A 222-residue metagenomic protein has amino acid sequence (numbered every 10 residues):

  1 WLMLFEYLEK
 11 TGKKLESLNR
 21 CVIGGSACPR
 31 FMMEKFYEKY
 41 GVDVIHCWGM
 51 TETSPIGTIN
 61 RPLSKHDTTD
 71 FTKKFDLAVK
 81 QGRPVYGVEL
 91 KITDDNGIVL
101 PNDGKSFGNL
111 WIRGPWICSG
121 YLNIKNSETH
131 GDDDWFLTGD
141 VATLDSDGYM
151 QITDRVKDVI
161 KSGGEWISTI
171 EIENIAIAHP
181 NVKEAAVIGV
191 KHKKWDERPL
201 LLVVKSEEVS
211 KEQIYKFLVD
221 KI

Functional and structural regions predicted by a protein language model:
L2, E34, V79, N174 (+2 more regions): Active-site phosphate/pyrophosphate- and oxyanion-stabilizing loops and adjacent acidic/basic residues in soluble
F5-F75, E89, N96, P101: Gly/Ser/Thr-rich phosphate-binding loop
G25, G49, G82, D140 (+1 more regions): Active-site glycine-centered loops adjacent to acidic/histidine catalytic or metal-binding residues that shape
I45-E52, G82-P84, I188-V190: Beta-strand->loop->alpha-helix junctions that form or flank phosphate-binding loops in nucleotide-handling enzymes
F75-P84, D132-D134: Short Gly/Pro-enriched turn/cap motifs at secondary-structure boundaries
P84-W111, S146-D147, E207-K211: Conserved beta-loop-beta connector loops within the AMP-binding
G114, S119-G120, V141-I222: AMP-binding/adenylate-forming catalytic core of the ANL superfamily
N126-E128: Short secondary-structure edge/capping micro-motifs at helix/strand boundaries
